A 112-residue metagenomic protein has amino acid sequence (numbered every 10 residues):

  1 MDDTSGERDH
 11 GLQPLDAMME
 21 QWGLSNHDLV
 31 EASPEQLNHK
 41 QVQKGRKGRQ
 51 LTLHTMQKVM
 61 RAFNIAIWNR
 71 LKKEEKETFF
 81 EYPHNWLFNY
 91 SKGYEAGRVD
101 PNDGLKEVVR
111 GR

Functional and structural regions predicted by a protein language model:
M1-A32: A short, Lys/Arg-rich alpha-helix, primarily the initiator
Q13, L24, L37, L51-H54: Residue-level signal for the short linker/turn that defines the boundary of a DNA-recognition helix
N26, H39, I67, E81-H84: The DNA-contacting recognition helix of HTH DNA-binding domains and analogous helical DNA-recognition elements
H27-L37, M60-A66: DNA-recognition alpha helix
V30, H39-Q43, Q57, L71-K72 (+1 more regions): Key DNA-contacting residues within the recognition helix of helix-turn-helix
P34-L51: Recognition helix of helix-turn-helix/homeodomain-like DNA-binding domains that insert into the DNA major groove
L53-K73: DNA major-groove recognition helix of helix-turn-helix/homeodomain DNA-binding modules
N69-V108: Short amphipathic recognition helices of helix-turn-helix/homeodomain-type DNA-binding modules
